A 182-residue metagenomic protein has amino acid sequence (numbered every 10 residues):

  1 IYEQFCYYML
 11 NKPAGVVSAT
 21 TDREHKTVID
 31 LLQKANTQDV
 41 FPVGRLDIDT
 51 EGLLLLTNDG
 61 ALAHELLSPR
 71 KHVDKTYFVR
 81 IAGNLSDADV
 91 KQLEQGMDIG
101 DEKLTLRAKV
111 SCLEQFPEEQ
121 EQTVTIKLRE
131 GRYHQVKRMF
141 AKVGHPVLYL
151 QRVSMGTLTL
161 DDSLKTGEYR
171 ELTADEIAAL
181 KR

Functional and structural regions predicted by a protein language model:
I1-R182: Basic, flexible Lys/Arg- and Gly-enriched helix-loop patches that mediate nucleic-acid binding at interfaces with rRNA
